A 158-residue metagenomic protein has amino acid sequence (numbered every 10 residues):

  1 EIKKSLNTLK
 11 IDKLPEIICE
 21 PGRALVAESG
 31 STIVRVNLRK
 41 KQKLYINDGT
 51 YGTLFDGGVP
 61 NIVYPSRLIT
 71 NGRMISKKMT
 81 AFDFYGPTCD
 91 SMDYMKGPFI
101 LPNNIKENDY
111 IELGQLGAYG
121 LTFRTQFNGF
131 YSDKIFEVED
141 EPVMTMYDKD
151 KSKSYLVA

Functional and structural regions predicted by a protein language model:
E1-I17: Acidic, glycine-rich loop-and-beta core segments that form the ion-binding/anion-interacting portion of active sites
E16-A158: Charged (often Lys/Glu-rich) extended helix/loop segments that serve as interaction or gating elements
